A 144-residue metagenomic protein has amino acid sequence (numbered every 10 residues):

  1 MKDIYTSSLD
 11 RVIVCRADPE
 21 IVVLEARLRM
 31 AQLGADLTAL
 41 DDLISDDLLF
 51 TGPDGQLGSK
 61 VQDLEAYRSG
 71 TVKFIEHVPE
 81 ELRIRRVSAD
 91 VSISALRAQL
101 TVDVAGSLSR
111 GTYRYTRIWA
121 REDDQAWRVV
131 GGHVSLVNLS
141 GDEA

Functional and structural regions predicted by a protein language model:
M1-D42, L49-A144: A beta-strand edge to alpha-helix "cap/lid" segment located at domain peripheries
